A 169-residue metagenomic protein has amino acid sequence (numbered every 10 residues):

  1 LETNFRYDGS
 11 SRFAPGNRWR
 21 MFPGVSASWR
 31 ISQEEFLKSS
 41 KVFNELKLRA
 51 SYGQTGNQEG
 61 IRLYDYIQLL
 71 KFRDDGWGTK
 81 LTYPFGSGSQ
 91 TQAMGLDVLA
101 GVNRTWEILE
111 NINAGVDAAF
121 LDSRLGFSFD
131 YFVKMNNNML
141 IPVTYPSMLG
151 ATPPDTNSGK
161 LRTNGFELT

Functional and structural regions predicted by a protein language model:
L1-T169: Extracellular/periplasmic, surface-exposed regions of secreted and cell-surface proteins
